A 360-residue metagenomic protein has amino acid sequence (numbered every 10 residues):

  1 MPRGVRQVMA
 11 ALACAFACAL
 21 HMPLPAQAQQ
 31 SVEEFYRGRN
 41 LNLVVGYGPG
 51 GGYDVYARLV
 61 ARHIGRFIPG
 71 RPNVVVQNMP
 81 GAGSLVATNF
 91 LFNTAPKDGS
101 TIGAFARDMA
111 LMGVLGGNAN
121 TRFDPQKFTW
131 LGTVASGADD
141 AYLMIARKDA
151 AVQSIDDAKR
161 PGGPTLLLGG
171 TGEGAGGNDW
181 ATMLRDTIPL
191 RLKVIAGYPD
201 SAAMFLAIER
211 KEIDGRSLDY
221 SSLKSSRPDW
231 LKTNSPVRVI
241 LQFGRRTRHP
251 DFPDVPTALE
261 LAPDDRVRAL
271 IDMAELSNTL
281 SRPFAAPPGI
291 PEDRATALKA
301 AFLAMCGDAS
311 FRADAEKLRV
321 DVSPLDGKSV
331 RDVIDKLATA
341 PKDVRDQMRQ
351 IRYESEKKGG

Functional and structural regions predicted by a protein language model:
M1-R6: N-terminal secretory signal peptides that target proteins for export/translocation
Q7-A10, A207: Short hydrophobic helices that act as membrane-entry/anchoring signals
M9-P23: Bacterial N-terminal signal peptides
Q29-S281, D346, R352-G359: Conserved hydrophobic/amphipathic secondary-structure segments that form or flank ligand- or partner-binding grooves
R37-R39, N234-P236, L261, T279 (+1 more regions): An extracytoplasmic/periplasmic, membrane-proximal ligand-sensing/linker region
P49, P287-E292: Structural beta->alpha junctions
S281-P287: A short beta-strand structural signal in non-transmembrane regions
